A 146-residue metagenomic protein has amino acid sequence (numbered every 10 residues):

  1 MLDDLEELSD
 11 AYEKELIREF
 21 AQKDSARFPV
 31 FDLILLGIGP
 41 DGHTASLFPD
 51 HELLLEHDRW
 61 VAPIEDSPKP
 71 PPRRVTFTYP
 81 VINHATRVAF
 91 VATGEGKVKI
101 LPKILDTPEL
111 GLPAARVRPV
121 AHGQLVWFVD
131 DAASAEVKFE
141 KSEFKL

Functional and structural regions predicted by a protein language model:
M1-L146: Conserved phosphate- and dinucleotide-binding cores of soluble alpha/beta proteins, encompassing both enzyme active
